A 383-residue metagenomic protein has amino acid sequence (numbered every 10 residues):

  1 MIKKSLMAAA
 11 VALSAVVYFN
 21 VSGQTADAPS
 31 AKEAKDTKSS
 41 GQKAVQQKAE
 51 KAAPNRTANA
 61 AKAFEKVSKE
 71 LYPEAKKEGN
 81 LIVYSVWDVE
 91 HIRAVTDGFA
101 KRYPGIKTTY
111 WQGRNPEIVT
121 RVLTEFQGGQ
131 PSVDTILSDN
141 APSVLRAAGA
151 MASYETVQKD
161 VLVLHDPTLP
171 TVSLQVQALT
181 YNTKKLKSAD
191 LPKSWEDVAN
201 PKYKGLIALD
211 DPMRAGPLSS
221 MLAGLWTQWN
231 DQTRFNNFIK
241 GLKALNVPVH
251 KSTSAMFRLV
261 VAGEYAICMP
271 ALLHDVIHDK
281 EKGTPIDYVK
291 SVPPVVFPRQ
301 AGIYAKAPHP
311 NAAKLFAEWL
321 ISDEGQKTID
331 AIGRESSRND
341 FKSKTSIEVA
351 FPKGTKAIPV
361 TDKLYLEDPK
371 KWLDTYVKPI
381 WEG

Functional and structural regions predicted by a protein language model:
K48-E50, E65-K76, I82, V86-K107: Short, polar/charged alpha-helical segment
I82-D97, T108-F126, P131-E264: Extracytoplasmic ligand-binding site segments that recognize negatively charged/polar headgroups
V95, R234-F238, P308-L320, T328-A331: Short amphipathic alpha-helical coupling segments at ligand-binding clamshell hinges and other catalytic/signaling
P142-A147, A266-I286: A ligand-binding cleft/hinge motif common to bilobed small-molecule-binding domains
L174-Q175, F238-K243, V249-H250, K280-A307 (+1 more regions): Periplasmic-binding protein-like
A178-K185, L222-T227, F297-A312, T328-I329: A bilobed periplasmic-binding-protein/Venus flytrap-type ligand-binding module shared by bacterial periplasmic
K202-M213, L320-S343: Periplasmic-binding protein-like
T345-G383: Extracellular/periplasmic bilobal clamshell ligand-binding domains
